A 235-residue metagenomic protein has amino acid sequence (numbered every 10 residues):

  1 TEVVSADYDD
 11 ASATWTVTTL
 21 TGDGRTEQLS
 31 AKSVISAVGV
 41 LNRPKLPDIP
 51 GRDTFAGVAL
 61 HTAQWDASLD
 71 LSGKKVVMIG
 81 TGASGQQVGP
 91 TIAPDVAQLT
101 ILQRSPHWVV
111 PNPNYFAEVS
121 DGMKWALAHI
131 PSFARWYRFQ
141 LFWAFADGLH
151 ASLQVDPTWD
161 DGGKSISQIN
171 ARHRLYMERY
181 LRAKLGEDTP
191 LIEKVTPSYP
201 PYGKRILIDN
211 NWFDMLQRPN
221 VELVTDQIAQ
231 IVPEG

Functional and structural regions predicted by a protein language model:
T1, K164-H173, Y199-N211: Short beta-strand to alpha-helix junction loop
T1-V38, M177, K184: Feature captures the FAD/FMN-dependent oxidoreductase FAD-binding
T1-W15, S68, S198, V221-G235: A conserved short coil-to-beta-strand element within the FAD-binding core of flavoproteins
E2, L20-T21, A83-Q87, E234: Short alpha-helical segments and helix-capping/turn motifs at coil-helix boundaries
E27-Q28, D70, I92, M215: Structural alpha-helical scaffold elements that stabilize or flank donor/cofactor-binding regions in carbohydrate
S30-A31, G57, G73, P233: Active-site acidic short loop of glycosyltransferases
S36-R179, D188, V221: Rossmann-like dinucleotide-binding core of oxidoreductases
R182-E234: Long, K/E/R/D-enriched contiguous segments that form extended
